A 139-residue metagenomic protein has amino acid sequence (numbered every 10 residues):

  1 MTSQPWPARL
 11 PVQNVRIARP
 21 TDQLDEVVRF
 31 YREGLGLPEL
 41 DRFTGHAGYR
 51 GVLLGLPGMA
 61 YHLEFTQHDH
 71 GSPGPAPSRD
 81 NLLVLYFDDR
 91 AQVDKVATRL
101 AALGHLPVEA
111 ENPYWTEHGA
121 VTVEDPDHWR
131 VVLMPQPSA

Functional and structural regions predicted by a protein language model:
M1-L10, R16, L40-R42, A97-A139: Vicinal oxygen chelate
S3-W6, D69-P73: Short beta-strand/turn micro-motifs at beta-sheet edges
Q13-D22, V52-P57, P73-A101, G119-E124: Vicinal oxygen chelate
R19-Y61: Core segments of cupin and vicinal oxygen chelate
E33, P38-L40, T44-H46, G58 (+3 more regions): Hydrophobic/basic alpha-helical segments enriched in Actinobacteria
G58-L63, D127-V131: Short, charged/polar, Gly/Pro-enriched secondary-structure boundary elements
T66-H70, P135-S138: Acetyl-CoA-dependent GNAT
